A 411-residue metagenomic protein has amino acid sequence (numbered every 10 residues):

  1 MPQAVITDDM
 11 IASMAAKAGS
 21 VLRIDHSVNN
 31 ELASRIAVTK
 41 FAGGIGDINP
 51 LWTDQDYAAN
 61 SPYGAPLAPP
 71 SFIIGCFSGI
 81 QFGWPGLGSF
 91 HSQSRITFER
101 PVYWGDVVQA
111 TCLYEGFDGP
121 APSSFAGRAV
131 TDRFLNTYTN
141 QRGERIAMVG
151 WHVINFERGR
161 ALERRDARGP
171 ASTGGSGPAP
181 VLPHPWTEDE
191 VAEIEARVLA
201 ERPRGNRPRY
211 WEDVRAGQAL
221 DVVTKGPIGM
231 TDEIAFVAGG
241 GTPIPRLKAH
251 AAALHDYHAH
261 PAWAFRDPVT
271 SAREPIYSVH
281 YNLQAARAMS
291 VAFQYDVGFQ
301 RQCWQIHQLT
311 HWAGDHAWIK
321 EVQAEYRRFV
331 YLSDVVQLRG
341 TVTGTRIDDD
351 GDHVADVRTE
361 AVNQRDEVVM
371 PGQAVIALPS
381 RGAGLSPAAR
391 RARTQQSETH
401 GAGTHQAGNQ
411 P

Functional and structural regions predicted by a protein language model:
P2-Q93, R160-H316, R381-G401, H405 (+1 more regions): Hot-dog-fold acyl-thioester-processing enzymes
S92-Q141, W151, W318-Q364: Hydrophobic beta-sheet segments that form the core/acyl-binding groove of ACP/CoA-dependent acyl-chain-processing
P120-S123, A147-G150, A161-R165, E233: A short secondary-structure junction signal
G143-R145, D366-V368: Residue-level signal for glycine
A147-V149, D221, M370: A structural microfeature
G150-G159, A374-P379: Short, solvent-exposed aromatic-acidic interface loops
G150-W151, T224-K225, I347, Q373-A374: Short clusters of small/polar residues that mark proteolytic maturation junctions
V368, V375, P379-S380, A392: Aromatic- and glycine-rich peptidoglycan recognition patches
